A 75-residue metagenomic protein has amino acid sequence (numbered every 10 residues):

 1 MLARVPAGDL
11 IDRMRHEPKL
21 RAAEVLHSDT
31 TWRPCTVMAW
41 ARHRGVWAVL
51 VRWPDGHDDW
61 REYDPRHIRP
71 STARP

Functional and structural regions predicted by a protein language model:
M1-V5, S71-P75: Short intrinsically disordered terminal tails
R4-L10, H16-R66: Basic/aromatic-rich interaction segments and small domains that mediate binding to polyanionic partners
